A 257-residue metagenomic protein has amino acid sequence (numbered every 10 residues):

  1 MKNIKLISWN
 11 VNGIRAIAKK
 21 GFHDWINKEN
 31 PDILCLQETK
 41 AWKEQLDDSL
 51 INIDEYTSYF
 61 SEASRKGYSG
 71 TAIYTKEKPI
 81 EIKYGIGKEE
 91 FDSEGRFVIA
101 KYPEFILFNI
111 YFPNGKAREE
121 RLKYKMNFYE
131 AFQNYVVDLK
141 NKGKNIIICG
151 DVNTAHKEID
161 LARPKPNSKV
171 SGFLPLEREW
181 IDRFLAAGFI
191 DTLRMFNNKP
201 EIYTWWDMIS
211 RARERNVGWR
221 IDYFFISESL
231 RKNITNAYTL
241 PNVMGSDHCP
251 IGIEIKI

Functional and structural regions predicted by a protein language model:
M1-I53, A63-S69, H156: N-terminal, active-site-proximal structural segment of metallo-dependent hydrolase catalytic domains
N3-N12, E104-K116, C149: Active-site-proximal beta-strand elements of phosphoester/diester hydrolases
N10, I26-E44, L107, V136-E158 (+4 more regions): Active-site beta-strand/loop signature of hydrolases that rely on acidic residues for catalysis
I33, D54-T57, E130-V217, I221: Metal-dependent phosphoesterases centered on the DNase I-like endonuclease/exonuclease/phosphatase
K40-W42, D47-G115: Structured beta-strand-rich core segments of catalytic domains in phosphoester-bond hydrolases
K66-E81, R211-K232: Conserved beta strand-loop-helix elements of the APE1-like EEP
K76, A100-P103, S227-E228, I253-I257: Active-site beta-strand termini and strand-to-loop segments that position acidic
G87-K88, P113-Y129, P166-K169: Surface-exposed cleft-lining segments at the edges of enzyme active sites
